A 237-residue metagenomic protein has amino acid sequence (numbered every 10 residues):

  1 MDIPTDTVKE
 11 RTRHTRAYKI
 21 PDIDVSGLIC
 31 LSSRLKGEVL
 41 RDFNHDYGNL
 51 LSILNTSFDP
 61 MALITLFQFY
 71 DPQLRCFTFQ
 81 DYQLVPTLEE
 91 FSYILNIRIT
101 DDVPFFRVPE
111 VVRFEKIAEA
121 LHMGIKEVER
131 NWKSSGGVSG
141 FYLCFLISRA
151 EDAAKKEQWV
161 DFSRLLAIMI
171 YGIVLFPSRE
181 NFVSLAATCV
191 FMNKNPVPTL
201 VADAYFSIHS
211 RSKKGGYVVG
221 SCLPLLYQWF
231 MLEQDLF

Functional and structural regions predicted by a protein language model:
M1-Y205: N-terminal leader regions that mediate targeting or early regulatory function
N181-F237: Alpha-helical bundle/repeat cores within regulatory domains of eukaryotic proteins
